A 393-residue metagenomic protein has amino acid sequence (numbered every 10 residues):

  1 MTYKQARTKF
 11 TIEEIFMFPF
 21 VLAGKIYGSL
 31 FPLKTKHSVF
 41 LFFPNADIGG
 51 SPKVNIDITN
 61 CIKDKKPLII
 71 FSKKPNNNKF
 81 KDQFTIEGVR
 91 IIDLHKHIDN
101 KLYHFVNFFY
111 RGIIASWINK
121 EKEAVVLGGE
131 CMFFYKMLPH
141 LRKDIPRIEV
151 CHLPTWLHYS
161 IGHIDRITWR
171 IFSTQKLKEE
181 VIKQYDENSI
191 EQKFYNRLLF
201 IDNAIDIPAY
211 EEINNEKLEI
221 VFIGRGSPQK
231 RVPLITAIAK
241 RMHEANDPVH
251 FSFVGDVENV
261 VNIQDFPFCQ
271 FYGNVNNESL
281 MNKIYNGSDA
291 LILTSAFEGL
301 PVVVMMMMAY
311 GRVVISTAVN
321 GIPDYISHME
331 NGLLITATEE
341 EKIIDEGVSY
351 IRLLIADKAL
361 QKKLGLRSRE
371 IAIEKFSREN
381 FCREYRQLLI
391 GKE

Functional and structural regions predicted by a protein language model:
F18-P19, G28-T35, N45-I48, K65-F105 (+2 more regions): N-terminal strand-loop element at the rim of the active site of nucleotide-sugar-dependent glycosyltransferases
P52-D57, L218, R225-R241: A conserved mid-protein helix/loop that constitutes part of the nucleotide-sugar donor-binding site
I91, V260-S279: Nucleotide-activated donor-binding/catalytic signature segment of Leloir-type glycosyltransferases, i.e., the conserved
M137, H158-S160, T168-N196: A short, active-site helix/loop in glycosyltransferases that binds the activated sugar's phosphate group
N282-S288: Short alpha-helical donor nucleotide-sugar binding micro-motif in glycosyltransferases
A296: Aromatic "clamp/platform" in nucleotide-sugar-dependent glycosyltransferases that forms part of the donor/acceptor
V313-S316, I326: Short hydrophobic beta-strand element within catalytic cores of glycosyltransferases and related nucleotide-activated
P323-R352: Change "using UDP/GDP/dTDP sugars" to "using nucleotide sugars
